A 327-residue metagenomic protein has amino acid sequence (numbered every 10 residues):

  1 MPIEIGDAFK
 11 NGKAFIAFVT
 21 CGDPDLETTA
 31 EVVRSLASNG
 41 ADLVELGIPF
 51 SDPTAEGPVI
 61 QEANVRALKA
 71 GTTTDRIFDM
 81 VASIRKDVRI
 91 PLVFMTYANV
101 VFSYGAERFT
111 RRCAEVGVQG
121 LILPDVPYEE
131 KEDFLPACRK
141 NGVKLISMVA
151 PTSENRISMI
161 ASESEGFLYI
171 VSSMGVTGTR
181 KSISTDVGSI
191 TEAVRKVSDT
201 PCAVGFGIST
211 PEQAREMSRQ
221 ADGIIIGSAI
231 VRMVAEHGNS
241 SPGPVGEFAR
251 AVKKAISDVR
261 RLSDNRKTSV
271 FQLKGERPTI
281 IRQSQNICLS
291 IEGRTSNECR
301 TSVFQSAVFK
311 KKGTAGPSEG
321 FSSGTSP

Functional and structural regions predicted by a protein language model:
M1-F18: N-terminal amphipathic alpha-helix/helix-capping segment at the start of soluble metabolic enzymes
P2-I3, D52-P58, T72-D79, F102-A106 (+5 more regions): Active-site-adjacent beta->alpha loops and helix N-cap segments on the catalytic face of soluble alpha/beta enzymes
F15-V19, V44-L46, L92-T96, L121-L123 (+4 more regions): Hydrophobic faces of well-ordered beta-strands that scaffold small-molecule active sites in alpha/beta enzyme cores
T29-R34, N155-A161, I208-I224: Catalytic cores of alpha/beta
L46-S51, I122, P127, S172-G178 (+1 more regions): Glycine-rich phosphate-binding active-site loops on the catalytic face of alpha/beta enzymes
E62-L123: Active-site beta->alpha loop and helix N-cap motifs at the rims of alpha/beta catalytic domains
I77, E192-T200, S209-L262: Alpha/beta catalytic cores of nucleotide-metabolism and tRNA/nucleoside-modifying enzymes
D258-A307, G316, G320, P327: Arg/Gly-rich low-complexity intrinsically disordered repeat tracts
